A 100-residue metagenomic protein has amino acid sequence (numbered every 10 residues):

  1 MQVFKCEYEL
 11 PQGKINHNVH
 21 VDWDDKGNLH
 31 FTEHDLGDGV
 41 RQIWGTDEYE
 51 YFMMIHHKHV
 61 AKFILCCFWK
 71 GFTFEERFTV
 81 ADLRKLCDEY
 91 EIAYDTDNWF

Functional and structural regions predicted by a protein language model:
M1-Q2, Y8-L29: Amphipathic, interaction-prone secondary-structure segments
V3-F4, L83: Extended hydrophobic/Leu-rich segments
L36-V40: Short, surface-exposed beta-strand-loop junctions and turns on beta-sheet-rich folds
R41-F100: Mixed-charge, Lys/Arg-enriched low-complexity segments
